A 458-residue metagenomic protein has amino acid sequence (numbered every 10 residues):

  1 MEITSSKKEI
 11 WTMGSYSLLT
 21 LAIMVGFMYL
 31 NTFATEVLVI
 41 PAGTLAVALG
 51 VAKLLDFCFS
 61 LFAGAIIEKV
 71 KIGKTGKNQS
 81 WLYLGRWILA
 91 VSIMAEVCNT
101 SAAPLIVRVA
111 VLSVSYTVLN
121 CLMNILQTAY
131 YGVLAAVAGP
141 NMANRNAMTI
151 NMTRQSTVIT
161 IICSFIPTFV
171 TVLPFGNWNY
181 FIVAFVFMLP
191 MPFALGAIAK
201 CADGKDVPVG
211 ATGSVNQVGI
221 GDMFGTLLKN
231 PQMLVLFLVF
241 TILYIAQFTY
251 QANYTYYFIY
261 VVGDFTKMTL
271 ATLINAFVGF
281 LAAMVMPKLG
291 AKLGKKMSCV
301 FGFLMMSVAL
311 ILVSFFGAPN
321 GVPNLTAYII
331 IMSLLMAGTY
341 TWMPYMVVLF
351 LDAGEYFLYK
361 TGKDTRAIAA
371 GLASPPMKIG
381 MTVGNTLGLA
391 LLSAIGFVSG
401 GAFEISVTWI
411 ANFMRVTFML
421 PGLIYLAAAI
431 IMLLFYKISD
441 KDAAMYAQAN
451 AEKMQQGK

Functional and structural regions predicted by a protein language model:
M1-K458: Membrane-embedded alpha-helical bundles of multi-pass transporters/translocases, especially carrier/permease families
